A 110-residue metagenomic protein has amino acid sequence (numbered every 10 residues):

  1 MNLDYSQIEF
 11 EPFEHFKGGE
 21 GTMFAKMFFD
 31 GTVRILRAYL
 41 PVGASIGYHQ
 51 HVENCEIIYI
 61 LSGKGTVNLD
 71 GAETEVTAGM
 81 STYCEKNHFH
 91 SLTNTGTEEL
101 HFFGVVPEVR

Functional and structural regions predicted by a protein language model:
M1-T32: A short, N-terminal "cap"/entry segment at the start of jelly-roll beta-barrel domains of the cupin/DSBH fold
L36-H51: Conserved short histidine dyad/triad with adjacent acidic residue
V42, E53, A72, H88-F89 (+1 more regions): A generic "binding-loop/recognition-motif" signal
S45-I46, G63-N68: Short beta-strand segments in beta-sandwich/barrel cores
E53-C55, Y59-G65: Glycine- and acidic-residue-biased ligand/ion/polar-headgroup-sensing regions
A72-K86: Short acidic-glycine-tyrosine-enriched beta hairpin
K86-R110: Ligand-binding loop in jelly-roll beta-barrel domains
